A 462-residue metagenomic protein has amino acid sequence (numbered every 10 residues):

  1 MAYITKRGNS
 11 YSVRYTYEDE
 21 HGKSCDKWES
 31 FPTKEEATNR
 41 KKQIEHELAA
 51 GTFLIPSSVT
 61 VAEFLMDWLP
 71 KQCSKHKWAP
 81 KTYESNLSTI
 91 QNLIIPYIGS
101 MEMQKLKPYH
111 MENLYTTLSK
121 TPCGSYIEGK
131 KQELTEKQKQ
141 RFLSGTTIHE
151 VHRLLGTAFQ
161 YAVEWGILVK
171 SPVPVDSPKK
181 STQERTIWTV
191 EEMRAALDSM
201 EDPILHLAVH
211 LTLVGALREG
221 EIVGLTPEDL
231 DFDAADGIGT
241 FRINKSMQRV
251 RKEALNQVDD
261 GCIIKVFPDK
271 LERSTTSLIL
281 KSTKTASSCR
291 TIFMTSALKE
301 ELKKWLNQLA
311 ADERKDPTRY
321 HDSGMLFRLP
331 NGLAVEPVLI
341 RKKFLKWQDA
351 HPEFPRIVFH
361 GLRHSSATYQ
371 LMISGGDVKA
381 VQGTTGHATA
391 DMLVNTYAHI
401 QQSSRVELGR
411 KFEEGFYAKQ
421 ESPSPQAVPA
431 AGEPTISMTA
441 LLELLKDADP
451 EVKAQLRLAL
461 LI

Functional and structural regions predicted by a protein language model:
M1-P32, T240, N244-S274: Short, Arg/Lys-rich segments that mark the N-terminal edge of DNA/RNA- and chromatin-recognition modules
Y3, Y17, P70-Y161, T182 (+3 more regions): N-terminal core-binding DNA-recognition domain of tyrosine site-specific recombinases/integrases
R7-E112, E128, N307-D322, Q402 (+2 more regions): N-terminal DNA-binding module of tyrosine recombinases/phage integrases
C123-I127, D198, D202-P203, G215 (+5 more regions): Short, basic (Lys/Arg/His-rich) helix/loop patches that form interaction surfaces in the mid-to-C-terminal regions
I127-G145, H149-V151, E164, L168-P227 (+3 more regions): Basic, Lys/Arg- and aromatic-enriched nucleic-acid-binding interface segment
K179-K180, I187, K245-R249, T385-K411: Catalytic-site neighborhood detector that most strongly recognizes the C-terminal catalytic loop/helix of tyrosine
D229-G237, G375-A398: Short, polar N-cap/turn motifs at the start of nucleic acid-interacting alpha helices
F232-A235, K245-C289, L298, R410-I462: C-terminal secondary-structure termini that scaffold catalytic or DNA-interacting sites
